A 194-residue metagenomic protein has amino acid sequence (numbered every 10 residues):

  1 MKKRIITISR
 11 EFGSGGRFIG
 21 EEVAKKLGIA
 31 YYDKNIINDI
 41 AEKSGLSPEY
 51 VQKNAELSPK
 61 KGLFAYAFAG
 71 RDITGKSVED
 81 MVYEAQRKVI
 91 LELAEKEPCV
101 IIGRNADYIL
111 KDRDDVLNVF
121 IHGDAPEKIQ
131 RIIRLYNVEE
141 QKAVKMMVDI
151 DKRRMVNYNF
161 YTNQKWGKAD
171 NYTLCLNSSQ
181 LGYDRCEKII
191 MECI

Functional and structural regions predicted by a protein language model:
K2-E11, E97: Pre-Walker A (Motif I) flank of P-loop NTPase domains
I8-E21: Glycine-rich phosphate-binding P-loop
A30-A41: Short beta-strand-centered segment that lines the nucleotide-binding/catalytic pocket of NTP-utilizing
A41-P98: ATP-dependent small-molecule kinase phosphotransfer cores that center on conserved nucleotide phosphate-binding segments
P59-Y66, E139-D184: Small-molecule kinase domains that catalyze NTP-dependent phosphoryl transfer to phosphate-bearing small molecules
R87, Y183-M191: Short, amphipathic alpha-helical "lid/cap" segments that border enzyme active or binding sites
L93, I109-D112: RNA pseudouridine synthases
D112-L135, E140-I150: Conserved phosphate-donor/acceptor-positioning beta-strand/loop module used by diverse small-molecule
